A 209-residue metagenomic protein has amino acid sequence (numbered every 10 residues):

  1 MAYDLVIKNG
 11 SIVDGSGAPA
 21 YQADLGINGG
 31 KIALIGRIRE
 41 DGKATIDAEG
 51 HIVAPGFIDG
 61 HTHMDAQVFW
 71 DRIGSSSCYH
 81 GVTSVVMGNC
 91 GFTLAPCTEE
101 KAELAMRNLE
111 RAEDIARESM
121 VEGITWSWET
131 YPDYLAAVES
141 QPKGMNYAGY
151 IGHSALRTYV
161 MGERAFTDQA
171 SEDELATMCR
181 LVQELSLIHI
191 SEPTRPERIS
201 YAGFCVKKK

Functional and structural regions predicted by a protein language model:
M1-V6, S11-G56: Histidine-rich, glycine-flanked metal-binding segment
G10, G30, G50, H61 (+3 more regions): Divalent metal-coordination and catalytic microenvironments
P19-A23, G81, Y201-A202: Short, ordered, surface-exposed loop/turn motifs in non-cytosolic proteins
A44-T45, D65, P96-C97: Short Asp/Glu-rich motifs
V53-S76: Di-metal (Zn2+ and/or Mg2+/Mn2+) metal-binding site signature of metallo-dependent hydrolases with the MBL/beta-CASP
T62, T83, T194-R195: Ser/Thr-centric signal marking residues that sit in or immediately flank functional binding/regulatory motifs
W70-S186: Divalent-metal coordination cores built from histidine and acidic residues
I188, E192-K209: Single conserved hydrophobic/aromatic residue that forms the stacking wall/gate of nucleotide- or nucleobase-binding
